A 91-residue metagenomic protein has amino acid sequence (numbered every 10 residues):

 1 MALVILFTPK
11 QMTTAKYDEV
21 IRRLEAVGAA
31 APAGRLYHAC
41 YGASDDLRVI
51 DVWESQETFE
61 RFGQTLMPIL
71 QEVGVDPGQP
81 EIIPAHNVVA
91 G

Functional and structural regions predicted by a protein language model:
M1-I50, E54-I69, D76-G91: Short S/T/G/P-rich N-terminal loop/turn motif that feeds into the first structured element of a domain
